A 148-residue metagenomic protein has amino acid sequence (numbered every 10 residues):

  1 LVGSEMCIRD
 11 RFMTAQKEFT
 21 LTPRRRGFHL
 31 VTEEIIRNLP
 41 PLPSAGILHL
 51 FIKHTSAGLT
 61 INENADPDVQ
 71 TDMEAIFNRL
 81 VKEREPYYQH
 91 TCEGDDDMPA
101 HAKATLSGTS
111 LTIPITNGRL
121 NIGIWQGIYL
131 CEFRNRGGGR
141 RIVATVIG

Functional and structural regions predicted by a protein language model:
L1-I8: Short, small-residue-biased leader/transition segments that mark boundaries at the very start of proteins
F12-G148: Active-site histidine-anchored catalytic micro-motif
